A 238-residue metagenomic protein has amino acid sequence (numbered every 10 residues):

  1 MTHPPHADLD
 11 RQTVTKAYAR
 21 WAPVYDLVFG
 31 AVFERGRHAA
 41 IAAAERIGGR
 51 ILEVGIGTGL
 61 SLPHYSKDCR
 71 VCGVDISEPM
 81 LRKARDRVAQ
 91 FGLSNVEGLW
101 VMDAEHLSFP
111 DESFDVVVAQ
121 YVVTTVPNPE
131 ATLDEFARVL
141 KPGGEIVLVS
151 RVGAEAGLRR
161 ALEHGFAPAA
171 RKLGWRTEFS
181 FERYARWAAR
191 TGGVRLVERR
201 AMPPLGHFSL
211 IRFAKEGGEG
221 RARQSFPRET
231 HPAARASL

Functional and structural regions predicted by a protein language model:
M1-R20, H231, L238: N-terminal, positively charged/glycine-rich alpha-helical extensions of SAM-dependent methyltransferases
P5, Q12, F29, V149-S209: C-terminal alpha-helical "lid/dimerization" subdomain adjacent to the S-adenosyl-L-methionine
A31-G49: Conserved alpha-helix/loop element of class I SAM-dependent methyltransferases that forms part of the SAM/SAH-binding
L52, I56-H106: Class I SAM-dependent methyltransferase SAM/SAH-binding core
E105-V116: A short acidic, Gly/Pro-enriched loop at the edge of an enzyme's catalytic core that lines a small-molecule cofactor
V116-N128: A short SAM/SAH-binding and catalytic strip from SAM-dependent methyltransferases
E130-P142: A short glycine-rich, Lys/Arg-flanked "PGG" loop and its adjoining helix->strand segment in the class I
A189-L238: Core SAM-dependent methyltransferase catalytic element
